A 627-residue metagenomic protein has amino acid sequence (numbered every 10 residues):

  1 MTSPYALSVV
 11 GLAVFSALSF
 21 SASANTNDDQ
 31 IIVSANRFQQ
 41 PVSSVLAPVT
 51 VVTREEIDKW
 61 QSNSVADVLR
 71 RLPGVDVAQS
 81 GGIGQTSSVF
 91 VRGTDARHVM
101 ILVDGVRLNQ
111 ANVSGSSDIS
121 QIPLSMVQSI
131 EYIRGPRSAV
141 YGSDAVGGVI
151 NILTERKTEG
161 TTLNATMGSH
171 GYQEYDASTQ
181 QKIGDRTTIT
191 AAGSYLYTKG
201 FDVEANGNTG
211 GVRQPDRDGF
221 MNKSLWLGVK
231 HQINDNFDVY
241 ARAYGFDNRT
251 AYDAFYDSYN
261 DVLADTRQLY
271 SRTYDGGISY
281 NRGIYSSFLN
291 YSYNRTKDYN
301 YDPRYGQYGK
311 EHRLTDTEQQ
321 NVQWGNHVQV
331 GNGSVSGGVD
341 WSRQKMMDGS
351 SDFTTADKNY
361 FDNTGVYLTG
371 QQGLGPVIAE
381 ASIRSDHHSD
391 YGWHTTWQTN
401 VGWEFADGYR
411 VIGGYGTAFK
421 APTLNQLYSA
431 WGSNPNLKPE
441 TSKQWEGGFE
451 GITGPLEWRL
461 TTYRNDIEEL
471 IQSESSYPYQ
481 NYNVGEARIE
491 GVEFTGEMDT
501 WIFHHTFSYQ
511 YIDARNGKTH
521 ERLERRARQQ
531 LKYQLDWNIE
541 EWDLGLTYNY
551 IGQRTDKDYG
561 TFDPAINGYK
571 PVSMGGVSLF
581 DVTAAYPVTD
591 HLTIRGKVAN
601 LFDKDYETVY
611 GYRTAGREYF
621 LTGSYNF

Functional and structural regions predicted by a protein language model:
N25, S258-G277, T315-E318, D390 (+6 more regions): Outer-membrane beta-barrel signature, preferentially recognizing the C-terminal barrel domain of Gram-negative
N27-W60, S88: N-terminal periplasmic "start-of-domain" segments of outer-membrane beta-barrel proteins
I57, L69, I130-E131, I150-I152 (+2 more regions): Non-catalytic regulatory/gating segments with a bias toward low-complexity or hydrophobic composition
A66, R70-V106, Q110: Extracytoplasmic beta-strand/coil segments of soluble accessory domains associated with Gram-negative outer-membrane
R107-R134: Short acidic/polar hinge/loop motifs at secondary-structure boundaries that mediate gating or recognition
A139, N151, T158-G160, N164-T166 (+2 more regions): Periplasmic-side early beta-strands and strand-to-turn transitions of outer-membrane beta-barrels
N234, S286, N332-S336, D340-Q344 (+6 more regions): Structural signature of Gram-negative outer-membrane beta-barrels, strongest in the C-terminal barrel of TonB-dependent
N332, Q372-A379, R464-D466, N483-T561 (+3 more regions): Gram-negative outer-membrane beta-barrel transporters
